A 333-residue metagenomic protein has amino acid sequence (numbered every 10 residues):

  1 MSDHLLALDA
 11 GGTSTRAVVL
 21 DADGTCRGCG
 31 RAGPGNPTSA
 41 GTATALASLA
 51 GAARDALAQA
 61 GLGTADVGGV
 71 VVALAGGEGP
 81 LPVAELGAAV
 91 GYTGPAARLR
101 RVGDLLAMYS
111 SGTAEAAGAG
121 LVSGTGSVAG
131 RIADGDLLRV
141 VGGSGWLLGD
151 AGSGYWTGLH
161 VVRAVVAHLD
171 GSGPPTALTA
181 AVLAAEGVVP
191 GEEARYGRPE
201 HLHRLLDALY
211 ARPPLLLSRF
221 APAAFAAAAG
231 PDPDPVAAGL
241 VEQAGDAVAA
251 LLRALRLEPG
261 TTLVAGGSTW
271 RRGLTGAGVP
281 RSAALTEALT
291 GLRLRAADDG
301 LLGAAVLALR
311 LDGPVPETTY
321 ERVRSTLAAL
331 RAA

Functional and structural regions predicted by a protein language model:
M1-G63, G112-A117, R163-A333: ATP-binding/phosphotransfer module of carbohydrate and carboxylate kinases, centering on a glycine-rich
M1-S2, A96-L121, L137: Conserved phosphate-binding catalytic cores of ATP/NTP-utilizing and phosphoryl-transfer enzymes
L5-D9, V67-V71, G118-V122, A129: Short glycine-aspartate micro-motif
T13, A75-E78, T125-V128: Short glycine-rich anion-binding loops that position phosphate/pyrophosphate groups of nucleotides and phosphorylated
R31, P37-T38, A56-R101, S110-T113 (+1 more regions): Short beta-strand-loop/turn "lid" adjacent to the catalytic site in phosphate-handling enzymes
G79-P80, A107-Y109, V128-A129, W270-G273: Short, active-site-adjacent cap segments at secondary-structure transitions
V90-P95, L137-G145, A284-L292: Glycine/charged-rich beta-loop-alpha catalytic/anionic-binding loops adjacent to active sites
A116-S172: Glycine-rich phosphate-binding loop of actin/hexokinase-like ATP-binding domains
